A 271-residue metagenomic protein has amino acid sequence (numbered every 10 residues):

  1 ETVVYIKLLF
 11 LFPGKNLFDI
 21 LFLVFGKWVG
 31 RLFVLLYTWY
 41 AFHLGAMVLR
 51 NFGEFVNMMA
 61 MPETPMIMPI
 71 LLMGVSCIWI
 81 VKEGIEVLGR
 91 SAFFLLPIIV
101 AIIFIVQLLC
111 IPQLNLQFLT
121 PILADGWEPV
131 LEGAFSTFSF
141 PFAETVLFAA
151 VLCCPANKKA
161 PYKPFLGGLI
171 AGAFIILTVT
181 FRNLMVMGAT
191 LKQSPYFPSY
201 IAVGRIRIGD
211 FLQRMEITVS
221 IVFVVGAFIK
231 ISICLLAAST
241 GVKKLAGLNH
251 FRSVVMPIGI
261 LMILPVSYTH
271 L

Functional and structural regions predicted by a protein language model:
E1-M66: Membrane helical hairpin/interfacial module
Y37-A41, G45, M68-G74, K82 (+3 more regions): Hydrophobic, membrane-embedded alpha-helices of multi-pass small-molecule transporters
Y37-Y40, V179-N183, M187, Q213-I263: Alpha-helical transmembrane segments of helical membrane proteins, especially in multi-pass transport, channel
F52, I67, I80-C110: Membrane-interface loop-to-helix entry segments
S91-I99, A156-F181, V254, I258: Junctions where cytoplasmic loops transition into the N-terminal start of transmembrane alpha-helices in multi-pass
A173-Y196: Transmembrane alpha-helix/helix-exit interface in multi-pass inner-membrane proteins
G188-M215: Membrane-interface interhelical connector segments
T269-H270: Conserved small/polar residues in nucleotide/adenosyl-binding loops
